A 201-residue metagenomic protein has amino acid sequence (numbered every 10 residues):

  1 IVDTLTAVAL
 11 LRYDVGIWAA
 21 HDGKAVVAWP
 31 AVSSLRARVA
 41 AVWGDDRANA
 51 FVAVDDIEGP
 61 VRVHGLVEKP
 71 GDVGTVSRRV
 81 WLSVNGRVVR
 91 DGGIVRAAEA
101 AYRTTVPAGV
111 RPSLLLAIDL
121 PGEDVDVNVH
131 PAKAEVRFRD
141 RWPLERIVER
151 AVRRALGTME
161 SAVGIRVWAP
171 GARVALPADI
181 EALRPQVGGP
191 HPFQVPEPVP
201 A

Functional and structural regions predicted by a protein language model:
I1-A201: N-terminal phosphate-binding caps/lids of nucleotide- and nucleic-acid-binding domains
